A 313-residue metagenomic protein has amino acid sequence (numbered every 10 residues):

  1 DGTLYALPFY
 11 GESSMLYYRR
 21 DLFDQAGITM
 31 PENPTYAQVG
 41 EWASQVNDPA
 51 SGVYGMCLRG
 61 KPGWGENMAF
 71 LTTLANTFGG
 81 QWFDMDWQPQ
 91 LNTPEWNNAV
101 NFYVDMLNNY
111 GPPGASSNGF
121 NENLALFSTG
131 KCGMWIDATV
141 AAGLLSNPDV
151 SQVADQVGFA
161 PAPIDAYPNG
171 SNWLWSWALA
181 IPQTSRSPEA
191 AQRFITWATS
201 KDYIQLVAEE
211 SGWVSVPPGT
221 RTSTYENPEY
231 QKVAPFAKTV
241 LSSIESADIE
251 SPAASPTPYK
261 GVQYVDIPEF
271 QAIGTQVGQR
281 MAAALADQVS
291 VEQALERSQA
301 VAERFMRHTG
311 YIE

Functional and structural regions predicted by a protein language model:
D1-L22, Y54, F159-A160, P168-N172 (+1 more regions): A structural signal for short loop-to-beta-strand junctions that line the ligand-binding cleft of periplasmic/secreted
D1-S13, Q38, N67, A154-P161 (+2 more regions): Hinge/lid segment of periplasmic solute-binding proteins
T3, G52, L74, L145-D165: Ligand-binding "clamshell"
T3-F9, S14, Q38-P89, W96 (+1 more regions): Extracytoplasmic/periplasmic solute-binding protein
P34-E41, G114-T129: Short helix-initiation/N-cap motifs at beta->coil->alpha
W42-N47, M85-S117, G158-P163: Glycine-centered hinge/linker elements that transmit conformational signals in sensory and ligand-binding systems
G133-A138: Paired acidic/hydrophobic, glycine-rich loop segments that form the ligand-binding mouth/hinge of periplasmic-binding
V140-V153, D165-Q276, E313: C-terminal lobe and pocket-closing loops of periplasmic/extracytoplasmic Venus-flytrap solute-binding proteins
